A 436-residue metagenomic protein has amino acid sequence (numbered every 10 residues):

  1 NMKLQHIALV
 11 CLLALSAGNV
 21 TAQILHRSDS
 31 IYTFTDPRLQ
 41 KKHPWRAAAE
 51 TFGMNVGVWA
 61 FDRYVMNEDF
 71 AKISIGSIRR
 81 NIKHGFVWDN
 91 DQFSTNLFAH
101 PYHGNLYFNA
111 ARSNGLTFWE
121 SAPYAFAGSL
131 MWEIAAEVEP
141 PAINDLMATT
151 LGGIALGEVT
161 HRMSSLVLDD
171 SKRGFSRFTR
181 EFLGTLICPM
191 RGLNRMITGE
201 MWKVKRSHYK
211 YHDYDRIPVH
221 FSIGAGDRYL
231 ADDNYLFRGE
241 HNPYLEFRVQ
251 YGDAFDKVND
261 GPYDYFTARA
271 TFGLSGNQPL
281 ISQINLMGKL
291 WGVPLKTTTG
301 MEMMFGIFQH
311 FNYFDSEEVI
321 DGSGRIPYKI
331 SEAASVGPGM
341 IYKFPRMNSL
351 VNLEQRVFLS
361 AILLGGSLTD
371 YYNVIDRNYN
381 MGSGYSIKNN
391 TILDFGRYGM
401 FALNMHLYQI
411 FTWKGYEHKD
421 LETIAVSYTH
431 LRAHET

Functional and structural regions predicted by a protein language model:
N1-Q23: Bacterial Sec-dependent N-terminal signal peptides
V20-F98, G104, F108, R112-N114 (+6 more regions): N-terminal targeting leaders of membrane proteins
H103-G104, A136-S165, L183-I187, R191: Alpha-helical transmembrane segments that form the membrane-embedded catalytic/substrate-binding core of multi-pass
F118-V138, T150-I154: Small-polar-interrupted transmembrane alpha-helices in polytopic inner-membrane proteins
G224-G226, H310-F314, R325-K414: Detector for outer-membrane/organellar transmembrane beta-barrel domains, recognizing the amphipathic beta-strand
D233-Y235, D321-K329, Y372-N378, G415-Y428: Extracellular loop and loop/strand-boundary signature of outer-membrane beta-barrel proteins
Y244-R248, G337-G339, S386-K388, L431-R432: Membrane-embedded beta-strand positions in outer-membrane beta-barrel channels/transporters
V426-T436: Conserved small/polar residues in nucleotide/adenosyl-binding loops
